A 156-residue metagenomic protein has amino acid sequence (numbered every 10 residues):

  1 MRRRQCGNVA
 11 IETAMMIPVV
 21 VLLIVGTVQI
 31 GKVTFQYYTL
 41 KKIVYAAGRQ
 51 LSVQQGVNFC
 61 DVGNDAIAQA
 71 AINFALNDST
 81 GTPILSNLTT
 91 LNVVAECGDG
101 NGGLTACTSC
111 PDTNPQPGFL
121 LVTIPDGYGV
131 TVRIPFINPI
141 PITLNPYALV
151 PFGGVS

Functional and structural regions predicted by a protein language model:
M1-C6: N-terminal leader/signal peptides at the extreme start of proteins
V9, M15, L23-Q55: Aliphatic-rich helix starts adjacent to a transmembrane/signal segment
E12-T13, L22-L23, P117-T123: N-terminal start-of-chain detector that recognizes signal peptides and the immediate post-cleavage beginning
Y37, Y45-S156: Short, conserved structural patches
